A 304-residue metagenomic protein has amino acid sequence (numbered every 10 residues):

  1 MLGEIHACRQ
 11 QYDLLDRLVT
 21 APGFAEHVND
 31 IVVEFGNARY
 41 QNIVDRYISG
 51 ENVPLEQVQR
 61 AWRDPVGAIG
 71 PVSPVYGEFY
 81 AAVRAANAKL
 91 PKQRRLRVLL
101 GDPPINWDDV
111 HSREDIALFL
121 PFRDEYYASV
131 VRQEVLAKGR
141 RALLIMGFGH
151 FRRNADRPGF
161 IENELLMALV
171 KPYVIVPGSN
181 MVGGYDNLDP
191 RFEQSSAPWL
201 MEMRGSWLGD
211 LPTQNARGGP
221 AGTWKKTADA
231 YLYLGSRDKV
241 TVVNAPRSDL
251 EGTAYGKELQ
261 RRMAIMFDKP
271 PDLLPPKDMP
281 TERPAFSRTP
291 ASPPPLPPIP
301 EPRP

Functional and structural regions predicted by a protein language model:
M1-P304: Compositional signal for N-terminal targeting/processing segments
